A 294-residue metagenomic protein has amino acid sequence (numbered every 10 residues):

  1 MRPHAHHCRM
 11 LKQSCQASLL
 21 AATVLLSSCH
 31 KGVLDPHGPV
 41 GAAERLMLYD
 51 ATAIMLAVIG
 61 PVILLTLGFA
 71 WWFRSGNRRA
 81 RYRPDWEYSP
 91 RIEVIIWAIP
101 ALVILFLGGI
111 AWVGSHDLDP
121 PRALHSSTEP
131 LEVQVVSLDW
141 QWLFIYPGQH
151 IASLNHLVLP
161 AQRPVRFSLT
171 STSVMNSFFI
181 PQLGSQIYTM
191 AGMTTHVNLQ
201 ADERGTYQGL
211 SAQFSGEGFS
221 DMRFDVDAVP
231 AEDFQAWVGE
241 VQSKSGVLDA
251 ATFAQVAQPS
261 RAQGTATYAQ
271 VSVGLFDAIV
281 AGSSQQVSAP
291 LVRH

Functional and structural regions predicted by a protein language model:
R2-S18: Bacterial N-terminal signal peptides that target proteins for export
Q13-L19, A51-A53, I96: Small-residue packing motifs within transmembrane alpha-helices
A21, L56-G60, W97, A101-L105: Alpha-helical transmembrane spans of integral membrane proteins, capturing the lipid-embedded, hydrophobic core of TM
L25-S28: C-terminal motif of bacterial Sec signal peptides marking the signal peptidase cleavage site
H30-L48, W71-H294: Non-transmembrane, membrane-proximal soluble domains of secreted or membrane proteins
M47-P61: Alpha-helical transmembrane segments
I59-S75: Alpha-helical transmembrane segments
